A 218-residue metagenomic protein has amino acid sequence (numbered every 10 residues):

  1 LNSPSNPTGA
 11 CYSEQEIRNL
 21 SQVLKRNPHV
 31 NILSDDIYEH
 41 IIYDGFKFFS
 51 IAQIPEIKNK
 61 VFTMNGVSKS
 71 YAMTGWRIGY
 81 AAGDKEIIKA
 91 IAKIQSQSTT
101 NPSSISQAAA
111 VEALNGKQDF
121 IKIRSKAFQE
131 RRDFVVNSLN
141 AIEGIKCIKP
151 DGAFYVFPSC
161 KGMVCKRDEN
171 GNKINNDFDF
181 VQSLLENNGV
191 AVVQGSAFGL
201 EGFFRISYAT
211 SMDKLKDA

Functional and structural regions predicted by a protein language model:
L1-A218: PLP-dependent class I/II
